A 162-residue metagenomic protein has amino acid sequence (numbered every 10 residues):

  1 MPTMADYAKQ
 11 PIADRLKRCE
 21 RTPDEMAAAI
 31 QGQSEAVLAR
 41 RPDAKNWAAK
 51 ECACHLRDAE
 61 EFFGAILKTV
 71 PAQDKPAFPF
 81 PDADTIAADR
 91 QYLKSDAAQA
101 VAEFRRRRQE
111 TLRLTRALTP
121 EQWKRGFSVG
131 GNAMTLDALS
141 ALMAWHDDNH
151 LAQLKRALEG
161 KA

Functional and structural regions predicted by a protein language model:
M1-R21: Extreme N-terminal tail/first-helix region
P2-M4, A39-A83, L112, K124-A162: Short, contiguous alpha-helical
Q10-A13, D96-V101, D137: Active-site rim elements
R18-A29, I86-K124: Acidic/histidine-rich alpha-helical segments that form the ligand environment of transition-metal centers
A36-R41, D96-A100: Short helix-to-loop capping/linker segments positioned immediately adjacent to catalytic or ligand/cofactor-binding
